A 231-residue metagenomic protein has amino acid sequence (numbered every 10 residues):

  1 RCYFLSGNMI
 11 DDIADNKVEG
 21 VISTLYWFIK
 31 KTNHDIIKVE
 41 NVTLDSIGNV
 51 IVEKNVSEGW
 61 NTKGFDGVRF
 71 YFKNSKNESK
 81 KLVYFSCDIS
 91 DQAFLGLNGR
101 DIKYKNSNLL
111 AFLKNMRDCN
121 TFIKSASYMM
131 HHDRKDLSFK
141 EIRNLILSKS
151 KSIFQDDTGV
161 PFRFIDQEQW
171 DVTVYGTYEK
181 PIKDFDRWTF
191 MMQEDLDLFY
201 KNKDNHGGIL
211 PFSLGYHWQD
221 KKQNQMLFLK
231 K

Functional and structural regions predicted by a protein language model:
R1, K81-K231: Non-globular targeting/processing and membrane-anchoring segments
R1-E58, K63-F65: Extended amphipathic alpha-helical interaction segments
I36-D101: Active-site/pore-lining binding-face segments in mid-to-C-terminal subdomains
